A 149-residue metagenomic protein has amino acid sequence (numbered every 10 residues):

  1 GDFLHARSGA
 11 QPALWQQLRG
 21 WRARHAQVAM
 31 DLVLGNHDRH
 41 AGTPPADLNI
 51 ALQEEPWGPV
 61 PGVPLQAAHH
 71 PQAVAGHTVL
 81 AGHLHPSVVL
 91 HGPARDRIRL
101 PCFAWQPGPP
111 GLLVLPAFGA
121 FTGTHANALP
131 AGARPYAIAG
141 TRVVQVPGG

Functional and structural regions predicted by a protein language model:
L4-G149: Extended recognition/assembly regions associated with phosphoester-bond processing machinery
